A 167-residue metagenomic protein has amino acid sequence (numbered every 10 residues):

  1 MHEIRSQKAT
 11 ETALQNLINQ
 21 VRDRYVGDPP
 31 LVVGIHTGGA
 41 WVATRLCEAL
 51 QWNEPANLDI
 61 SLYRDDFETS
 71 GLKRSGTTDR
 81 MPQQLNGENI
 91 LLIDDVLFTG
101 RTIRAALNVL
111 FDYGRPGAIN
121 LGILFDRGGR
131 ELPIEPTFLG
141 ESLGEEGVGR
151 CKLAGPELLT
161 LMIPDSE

Functional and structural regions predicted by a protein language model:
M1-P29: Active-site-facing substrate-recognition patch
R24, M81-Q83, S142-L143: Short secondary-structure boundary/capping segments
P29-L31, E54, N89, A118-L121: Residues at the starts of beta-strands that form the adenosine-phosphate
V33-W41: Gly/Ser/Thr-rich loops at beta-strand to alpha-helix junctions that form or flank small-molecule/cofactor-binding
A43-A56: Substrate-recognition/cap helix-loop segment adjacent to the acidic, metal-dependent catalytic center of Asp-based
N53-N89, R101-R104, E131: Short, glycine/charge-rich flexible loops or terminal/linker lids adjacent to PRPP-binding catalytic cores
N89-F111, P116-A118: Internal catalytic or translocation cores that form aromatic/hydrophobic pockets or channels for amphipathic metabolites
N108-E167: PRPP-dependent phosphoribosyltransferase catalytic core
